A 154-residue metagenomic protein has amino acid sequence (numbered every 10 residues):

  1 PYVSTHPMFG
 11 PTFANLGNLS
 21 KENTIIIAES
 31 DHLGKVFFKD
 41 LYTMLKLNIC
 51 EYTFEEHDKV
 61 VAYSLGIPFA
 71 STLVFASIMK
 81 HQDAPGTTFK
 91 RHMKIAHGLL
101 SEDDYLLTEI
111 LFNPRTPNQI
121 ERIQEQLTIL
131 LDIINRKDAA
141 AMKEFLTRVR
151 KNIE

Functional and structural regions predicted by a protein language model:
P1-I49: Rossmann-fold dinucleotide-binding core
E51-E154: An accessory alpha-helical subdomain
